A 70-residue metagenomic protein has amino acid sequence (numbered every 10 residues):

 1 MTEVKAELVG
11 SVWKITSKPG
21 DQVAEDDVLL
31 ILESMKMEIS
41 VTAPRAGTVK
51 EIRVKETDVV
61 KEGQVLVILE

Functional and structural regions predicted by a protein language model:
M1-S11, V28-P44: Short beta-strand-turn/beta-hairpin segments enriched in glycine/proline and small hydrophobics that form edge-strand
E3-E7, K50, L66: Short, basic/polar N-terminal leader/transit segment immediately after the initiator methionine
A6-V9, A46, V54, E62: ATP/adenylate-binding site constellation spanning eukaryotic-like Ser/Thr protein kinases, ABC-transporter
L8, K14-K18, Q22, E51-V54: Short histidine-centered loop motifs in beta-beta connectors
K14, I31, P44-R53, V65: Secondary-structure boundary/capping motif
G20, M37, T57: Surface-exposed, flexible loop/turn segments at secondary-structure boundaries
A24-I39, K61-E70: Short hydrophobic beta/alpha edge segments that flank linear recognition/processing sites
